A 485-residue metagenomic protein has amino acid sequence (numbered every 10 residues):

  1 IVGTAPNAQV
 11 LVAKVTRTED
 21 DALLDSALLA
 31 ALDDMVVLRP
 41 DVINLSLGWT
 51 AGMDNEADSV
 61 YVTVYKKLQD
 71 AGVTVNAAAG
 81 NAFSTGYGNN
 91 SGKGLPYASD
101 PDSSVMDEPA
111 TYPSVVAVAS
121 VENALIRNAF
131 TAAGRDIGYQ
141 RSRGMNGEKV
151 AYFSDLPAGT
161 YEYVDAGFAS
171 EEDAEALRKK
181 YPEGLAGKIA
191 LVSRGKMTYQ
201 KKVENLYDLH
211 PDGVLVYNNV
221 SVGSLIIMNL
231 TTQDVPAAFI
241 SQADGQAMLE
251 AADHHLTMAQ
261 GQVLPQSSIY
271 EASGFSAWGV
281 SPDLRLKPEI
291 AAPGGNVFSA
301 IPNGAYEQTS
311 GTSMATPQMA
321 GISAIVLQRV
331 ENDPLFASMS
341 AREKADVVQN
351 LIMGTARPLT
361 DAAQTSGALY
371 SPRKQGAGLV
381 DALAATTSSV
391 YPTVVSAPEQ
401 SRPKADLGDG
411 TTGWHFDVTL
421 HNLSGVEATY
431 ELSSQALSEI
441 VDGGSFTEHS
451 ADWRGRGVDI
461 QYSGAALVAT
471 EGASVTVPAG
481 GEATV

Functional and structural regions predicted by a protein language model:
I1, L11-R17, D41, G195 (+2 more regions): Hydrolase catalytic cores
I1-L24, L38-D41, Q69-G72, T85-Y87 (+5 more regions): Subtilisin-like serine protease catalytic core
I1-M53, A119-A124, D165-K180, G184 (+1 more regions): Subtilisin-like peptidase catalytic core
G3, Q9-K14, V36, D41-S46 (+12 more regions): Structural recognition of the beta-strand scaffold that forms the well-ordered cores of secreted hydrolase catalytic
V42, V235-A251, L286, I290-A292 (+2 more regions): C-terminal subdomain of the subtilisin-like protease fold in secreted/lumenal serine endopeptidases
A57-V75, E108: Catalytic-core regions built around general acid/base machinery
A79-P288, A292, P302: Structured lumen-facing ectodomains of secretory-pathway proteins
G80, A98, Y370-V485: Secreted peptidase-domain scaffold signal
